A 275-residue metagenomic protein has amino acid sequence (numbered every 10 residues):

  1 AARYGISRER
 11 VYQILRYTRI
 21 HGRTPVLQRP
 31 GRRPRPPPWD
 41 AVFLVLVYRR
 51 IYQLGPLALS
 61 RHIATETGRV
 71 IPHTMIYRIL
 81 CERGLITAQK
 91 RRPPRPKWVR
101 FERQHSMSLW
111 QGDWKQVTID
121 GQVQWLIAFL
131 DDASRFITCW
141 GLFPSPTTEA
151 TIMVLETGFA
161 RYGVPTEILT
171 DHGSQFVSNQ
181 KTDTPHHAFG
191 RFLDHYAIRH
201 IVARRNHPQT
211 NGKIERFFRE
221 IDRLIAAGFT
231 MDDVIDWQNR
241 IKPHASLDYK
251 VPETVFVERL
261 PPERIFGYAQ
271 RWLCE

Functional and structural regions predicted by a protein language model:
E9-Y12, T74: Key DNA-contact positions within bacterial/archaeal DNA-binding proteins
R16, G22-L109, V251-R259: Basic, flexible linker segments flanking DNA-binding modules in nucleic acid-interacting mobile-element proteins
I51, R69, T74, R78-F136 (+3 more regions): Mobile-element integrase/transposase regions, centering on the N-terminal DNA-binding/Zn-coordinating module
P165-S174: Acidic beta-strand-to-loop metal/phosphate-binding motif
T170-D171, Q180-R223, V255-F256: RNase H-like two-metal-ion nuclease catalytic core shared by retroviral integrases and related mobile-element nucleases
Y196, R219-E275: C-terminal domain-tail junction helix/linker
